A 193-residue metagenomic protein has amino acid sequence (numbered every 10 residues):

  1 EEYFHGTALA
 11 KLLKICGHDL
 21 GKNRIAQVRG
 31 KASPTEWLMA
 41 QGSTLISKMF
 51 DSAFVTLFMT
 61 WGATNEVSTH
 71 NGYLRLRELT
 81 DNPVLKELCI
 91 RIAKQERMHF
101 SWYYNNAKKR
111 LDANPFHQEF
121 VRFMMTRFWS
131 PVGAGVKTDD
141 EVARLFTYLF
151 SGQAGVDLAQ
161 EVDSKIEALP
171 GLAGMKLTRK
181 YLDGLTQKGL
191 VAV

Functional and structural regions predicted by a protein language model:
E1-V193: Non-heme di-metal
